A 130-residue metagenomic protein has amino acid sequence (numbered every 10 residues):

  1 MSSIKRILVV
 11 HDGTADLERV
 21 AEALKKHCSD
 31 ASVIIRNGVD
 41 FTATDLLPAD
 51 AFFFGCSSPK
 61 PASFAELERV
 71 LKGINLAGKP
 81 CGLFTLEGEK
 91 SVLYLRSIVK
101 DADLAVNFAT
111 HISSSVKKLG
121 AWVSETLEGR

Functional and structural regions predicted by a protein language model:
S2-V10, A15-G38, A43, P48-R130: FMN-binding flavodoxin-like domain, especially the glycine-rich phosphate-binding loop
